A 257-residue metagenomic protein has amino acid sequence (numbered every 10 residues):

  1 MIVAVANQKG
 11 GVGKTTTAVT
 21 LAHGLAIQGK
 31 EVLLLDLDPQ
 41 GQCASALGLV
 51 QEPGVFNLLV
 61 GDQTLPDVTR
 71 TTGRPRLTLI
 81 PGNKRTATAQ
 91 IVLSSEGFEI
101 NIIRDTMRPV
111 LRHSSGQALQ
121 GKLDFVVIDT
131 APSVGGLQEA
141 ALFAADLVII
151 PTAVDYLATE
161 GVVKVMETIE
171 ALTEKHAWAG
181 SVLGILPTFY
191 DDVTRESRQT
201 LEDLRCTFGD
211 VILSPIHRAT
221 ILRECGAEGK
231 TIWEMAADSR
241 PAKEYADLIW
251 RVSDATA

Functional and structural regions predicted by a protein language model:
M1-A257: P-loop NTP-binding core
